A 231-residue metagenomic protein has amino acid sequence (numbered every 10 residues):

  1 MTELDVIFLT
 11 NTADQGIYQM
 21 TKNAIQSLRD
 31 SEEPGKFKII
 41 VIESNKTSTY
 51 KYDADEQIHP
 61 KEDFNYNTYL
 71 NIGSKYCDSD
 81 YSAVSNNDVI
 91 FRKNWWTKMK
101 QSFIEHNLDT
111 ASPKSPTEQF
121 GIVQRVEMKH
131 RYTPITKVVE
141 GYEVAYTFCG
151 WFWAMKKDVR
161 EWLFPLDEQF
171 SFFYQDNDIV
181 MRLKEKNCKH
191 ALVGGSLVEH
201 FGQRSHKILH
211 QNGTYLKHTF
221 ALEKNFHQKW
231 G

Functional and structural regions predicted by a protein language model:
N23-K36: Short, acidic, metal-binding catalytic loop of nucleotide-sugar glycosyltransferases
K36-K46, I58-P60: Short beta-strand/loop segment that forms part of the nucleotide-sugar
P60-C77: Glycine-rich, basic loop-to-helix element that forms the pyrophosphate-binding segment of sugar-nucleotide handling
S82: Short aromatic/hydrophobic "clamp" motif used to bind/position activated sugar donors
V89-E127: Conserved donor NDP-sugar-binding/catalytic core segment of glycosyltransferases
I135-M155: A recurrent flexible, glycine/aromatic-enriched loop bordering the glycosyltransferase active site that acts as
T147-F152, E161-L192, S196-E199: Donor nucleotide-sugar recognition loop
A191-G213: Active-site donor/metal-binding and catalytic loop motifs of nucleotide-sugar-dependent glycosylation enzymes
